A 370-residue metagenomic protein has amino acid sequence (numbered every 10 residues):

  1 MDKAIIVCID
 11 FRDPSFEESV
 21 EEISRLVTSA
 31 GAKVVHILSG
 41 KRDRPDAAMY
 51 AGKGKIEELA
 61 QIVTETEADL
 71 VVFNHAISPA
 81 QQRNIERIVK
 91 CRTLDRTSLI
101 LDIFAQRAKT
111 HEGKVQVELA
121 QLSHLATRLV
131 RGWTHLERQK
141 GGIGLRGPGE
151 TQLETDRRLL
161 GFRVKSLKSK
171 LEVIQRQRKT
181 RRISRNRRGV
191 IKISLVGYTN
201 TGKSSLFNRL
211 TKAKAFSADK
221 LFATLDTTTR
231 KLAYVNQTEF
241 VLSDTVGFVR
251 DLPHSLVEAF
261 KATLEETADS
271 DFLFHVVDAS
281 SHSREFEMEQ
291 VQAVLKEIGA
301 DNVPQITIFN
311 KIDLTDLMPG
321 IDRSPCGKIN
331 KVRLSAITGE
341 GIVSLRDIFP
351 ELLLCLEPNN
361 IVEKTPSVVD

Functional and structural regions predicted by a protein language model:
M1-D10, T127-T201, F207-N208, H282 (+2 more regions): C-terminal-of-GTPase-core extension/linker across diverse P-loop GTPases
M1-D102: N-terminal accessory targeting/assembly segments
D10-P14, P45-M49, R107-H111, Q152 (+4 more regions): Flexible beta-alpha connector loops of hexameric P-loop NTPases
E18-L26, A60-E65, I77-C91, T238 (+1 more regions): Conserved C-terminal guanine-recognition region of P-loop GTPase G domains, centered on the G4
I23, V71, L122, L160 (+4 more regions): Residue-level signature of catalytic and energy-coupling elements of molecular machines, predominantly ATP/GTP-dependent
T97-L101, L221-F222, A336-G339: Short, acidic/turn-prone active-site loops that include or flank metal/cofactor- and phosphate-binding residues
S98-L119: Short alpha-helix plus adjacent loop in nuclease-associated cores
R178, R185-I191, T211-F240, H254-A262 (+2 more regions): Switch I (effector-binding) loop of TRAFAC-class P-loop GTPase G-domains
